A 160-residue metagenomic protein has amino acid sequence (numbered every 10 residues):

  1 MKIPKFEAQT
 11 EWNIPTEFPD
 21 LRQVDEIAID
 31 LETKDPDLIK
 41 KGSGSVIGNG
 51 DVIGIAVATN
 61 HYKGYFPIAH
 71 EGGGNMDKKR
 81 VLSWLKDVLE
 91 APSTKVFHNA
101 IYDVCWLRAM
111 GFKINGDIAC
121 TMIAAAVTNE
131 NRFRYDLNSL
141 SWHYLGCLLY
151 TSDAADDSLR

Functional and structural regions predicted by a protein language model:
M1-H143: Conserved RNase H-like, two-metal-ion catalytic cores of nucleic-acid enzymes
D103, D156-D157: Acidic Asp/Glu-based divalent-cation binding sites
G146-C147: Glycine-rich, acidic and aromatic/proline-enriched surface loops and short helix-turn segments that act as binding
Y150-A155: Conserved small/polar residues in nucleotide/adenosyl-binding loops
